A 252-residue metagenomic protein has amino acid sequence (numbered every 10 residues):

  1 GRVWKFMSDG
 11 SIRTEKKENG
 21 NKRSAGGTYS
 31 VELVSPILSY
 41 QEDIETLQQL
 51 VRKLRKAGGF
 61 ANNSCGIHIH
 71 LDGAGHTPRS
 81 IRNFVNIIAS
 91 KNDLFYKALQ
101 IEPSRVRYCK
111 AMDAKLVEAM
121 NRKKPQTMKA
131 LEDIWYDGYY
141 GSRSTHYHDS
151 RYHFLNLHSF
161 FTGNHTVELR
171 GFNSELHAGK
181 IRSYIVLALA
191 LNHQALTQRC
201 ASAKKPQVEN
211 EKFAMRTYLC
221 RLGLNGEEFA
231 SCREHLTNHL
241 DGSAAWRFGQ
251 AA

Functional and structural regions predicted by a protein language model:
G1-A61, A74-A252: C-terminal accessory/tail domains of diverse enzymes
N63-I67, L71: Short, conserved phosphate-binding/catalytic loop or strand-edge motifs used in phosphoryl-/nucleotidyl-transfer
